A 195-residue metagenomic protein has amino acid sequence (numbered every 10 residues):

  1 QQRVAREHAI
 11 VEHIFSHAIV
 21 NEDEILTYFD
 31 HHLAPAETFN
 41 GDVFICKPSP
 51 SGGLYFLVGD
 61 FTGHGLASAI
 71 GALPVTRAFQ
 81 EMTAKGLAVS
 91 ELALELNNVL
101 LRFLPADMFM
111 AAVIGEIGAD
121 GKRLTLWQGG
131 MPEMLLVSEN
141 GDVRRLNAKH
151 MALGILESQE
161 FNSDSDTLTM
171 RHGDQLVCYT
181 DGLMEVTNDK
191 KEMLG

Functional and structural regions predicted by a protein language model:
Q2-V177: … and, occasionally, acidic/histidine-rich disordered N-termini of signaling adaptors
E185-V186: Short acidic/polar inter-strand loop motif in beta-rich domains
K190-G195: Short, intrinsically disordered, charge-balanced linker/junction segments flanking boundaries in proteins
